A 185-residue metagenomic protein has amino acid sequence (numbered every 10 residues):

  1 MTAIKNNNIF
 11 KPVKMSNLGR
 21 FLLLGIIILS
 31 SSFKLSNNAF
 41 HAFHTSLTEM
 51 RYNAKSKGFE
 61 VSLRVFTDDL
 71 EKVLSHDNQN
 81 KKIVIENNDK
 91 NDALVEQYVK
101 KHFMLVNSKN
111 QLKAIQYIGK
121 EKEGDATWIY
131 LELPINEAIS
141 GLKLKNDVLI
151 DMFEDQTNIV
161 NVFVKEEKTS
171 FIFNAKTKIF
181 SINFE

Functional and structural regions predicted by a protein language model:
M1-H41: Bacterial Sec-dependent N-terminal signal peptides
N38-E185: N-terminal soluble domains immediately following signal/targeting peptides that reside in extracytoplasmic
